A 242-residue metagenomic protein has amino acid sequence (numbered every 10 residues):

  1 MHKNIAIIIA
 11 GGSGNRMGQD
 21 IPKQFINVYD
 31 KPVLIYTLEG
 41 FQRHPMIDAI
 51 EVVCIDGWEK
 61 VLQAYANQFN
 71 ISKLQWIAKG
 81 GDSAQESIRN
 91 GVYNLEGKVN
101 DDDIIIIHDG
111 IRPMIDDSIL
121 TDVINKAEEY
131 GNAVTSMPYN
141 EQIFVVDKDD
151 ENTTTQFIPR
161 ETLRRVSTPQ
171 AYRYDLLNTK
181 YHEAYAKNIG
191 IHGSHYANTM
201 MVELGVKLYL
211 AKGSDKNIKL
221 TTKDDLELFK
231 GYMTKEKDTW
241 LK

Functional and structural regions predicted by a protein language model:
H2-K60: N-terminal glycine-rich phosphate-binding loop and ensuing alpha1 helix
I8, L34, G91, D109 (+3 more regions): Residue-level signal for inorganic ion chemistry
I9-G11, V53, I107-H108, T135-P138 (+1 more regions): Short beta-strand segments
M17, V61-Q63, V123, F229: Hydrophobic packing residues within well-ordered alpha-helices of enzyme cores
I35-D102, K187-N188: Conserved N-terminal catalytic core of the sugar/cofactor nucleotidyltransferase
V99-I111: Short beta-strand-to-loop acidic/aromatic patch adjacent to the donor-nucleotide binding site
M114-A211, K242: Conserved core of the sugar-phosphate nucleotidyltransferase
N217-K242: Hydrophobic helical membrane-anchoring modules
